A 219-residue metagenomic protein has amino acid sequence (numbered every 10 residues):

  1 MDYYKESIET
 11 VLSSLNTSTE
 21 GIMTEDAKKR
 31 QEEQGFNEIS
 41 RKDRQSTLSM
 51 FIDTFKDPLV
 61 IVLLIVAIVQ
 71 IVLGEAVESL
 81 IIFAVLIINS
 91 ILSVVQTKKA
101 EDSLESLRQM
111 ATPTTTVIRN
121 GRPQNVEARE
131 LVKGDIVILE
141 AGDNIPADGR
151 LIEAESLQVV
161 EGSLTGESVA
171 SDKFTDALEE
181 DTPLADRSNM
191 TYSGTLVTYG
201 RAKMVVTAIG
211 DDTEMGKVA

Functional and structural regions predicted by a protein language model:
M1-A219: Conserved cytosolic headpiece of P-type ATPases
